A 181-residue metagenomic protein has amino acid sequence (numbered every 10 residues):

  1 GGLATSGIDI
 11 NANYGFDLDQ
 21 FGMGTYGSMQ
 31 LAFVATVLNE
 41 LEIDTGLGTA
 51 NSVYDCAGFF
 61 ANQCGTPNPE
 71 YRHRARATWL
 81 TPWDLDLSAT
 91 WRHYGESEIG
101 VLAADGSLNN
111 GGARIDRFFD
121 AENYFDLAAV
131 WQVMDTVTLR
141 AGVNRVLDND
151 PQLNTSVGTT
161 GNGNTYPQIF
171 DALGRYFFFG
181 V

Functional and structural regions predicted by a protein language model:
G1, S52-C64, G106-S107, G111-D116 (+1 more regions): Extracellular loop and loop/strand-boundary signature of outer-membrane beta-barrel proteins
A4-I8, P69-H73, A121-F125, L173-F177: Residues that define the transmembrane beta-barrel architecture of outer-membrane proteins
D9, S28-Q30, D84-D86, Q132 (+2 more regions): Membrane-spanning beta-strand positions in outer-membrane beta-barrel proteins
N13, A32-T36, S88-R92, G142-N144: Transmembrane beta-strands of outer-membrane beta-barrel proteins
Y14-F16, W79-T81, W91, W131 (+1 more regions): Residue-level signature of outer-membrane beta-barrel architecture
D17-L31, I43-T45, D84, T136: Short loop/turn motifs that connect adjacent beta-strands in outer-membrane beta-barrel proteins
G24-T25, E42-S52, E98-A113, Q152-G158: Outer-membrane beta-barrel translocator domains and adjoining extracellular loop/strand segments of Gram-negative
N39, R92-A104, V130-V181: C-terminal beta-signal and adjacent terminal beta-strands/loops of Gram-negative outer-membrane beta-barrel proteins
